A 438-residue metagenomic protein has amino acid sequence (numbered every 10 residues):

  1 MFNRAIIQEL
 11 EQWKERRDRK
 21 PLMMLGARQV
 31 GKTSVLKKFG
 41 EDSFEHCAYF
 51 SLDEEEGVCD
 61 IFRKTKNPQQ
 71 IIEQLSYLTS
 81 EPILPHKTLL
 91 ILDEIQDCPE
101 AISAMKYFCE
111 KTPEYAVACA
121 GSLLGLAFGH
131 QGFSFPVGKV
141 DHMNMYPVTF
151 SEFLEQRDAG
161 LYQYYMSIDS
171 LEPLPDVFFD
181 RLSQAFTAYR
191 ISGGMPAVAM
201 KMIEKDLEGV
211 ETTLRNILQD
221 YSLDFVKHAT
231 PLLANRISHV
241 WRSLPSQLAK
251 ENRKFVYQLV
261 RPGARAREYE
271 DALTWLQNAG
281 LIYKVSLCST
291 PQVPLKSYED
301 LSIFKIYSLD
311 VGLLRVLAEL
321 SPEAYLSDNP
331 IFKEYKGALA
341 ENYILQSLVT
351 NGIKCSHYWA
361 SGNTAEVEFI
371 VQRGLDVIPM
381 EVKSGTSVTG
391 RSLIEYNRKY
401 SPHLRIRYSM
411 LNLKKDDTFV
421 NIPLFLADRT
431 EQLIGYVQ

Functional and structural regions predicted by a protein language model:
M1-E15: N-terminal pre-Walker A segment at the start of P-loop NTPase domains
M24: Hydrophobic anchor at the beta1->P-loop junction of P-loop NTPases
K32: Conserved lysine of the Walker
V35, F39: Hydrophobic positions on the alpha1 helix immediately C-terminal to the Walker A/P-loop
E54-P85: Short glycine-rich substrate-engagement loop in P-loop NTPases that contacts/grips substrate
I91, A116-S122: Structural recognition of the conserved hydrophobic beta-strand(s) that form the central parallel beta-sheet of P-loop
F128-A249: Interdomain motor-coupling "hinge/lid" segment immediately C-terminal to the ATP-binding subdomain of NTP-driven enzymes
M200-V371: Accessory nucleic acid-recognition modules appended to NTPase machines
